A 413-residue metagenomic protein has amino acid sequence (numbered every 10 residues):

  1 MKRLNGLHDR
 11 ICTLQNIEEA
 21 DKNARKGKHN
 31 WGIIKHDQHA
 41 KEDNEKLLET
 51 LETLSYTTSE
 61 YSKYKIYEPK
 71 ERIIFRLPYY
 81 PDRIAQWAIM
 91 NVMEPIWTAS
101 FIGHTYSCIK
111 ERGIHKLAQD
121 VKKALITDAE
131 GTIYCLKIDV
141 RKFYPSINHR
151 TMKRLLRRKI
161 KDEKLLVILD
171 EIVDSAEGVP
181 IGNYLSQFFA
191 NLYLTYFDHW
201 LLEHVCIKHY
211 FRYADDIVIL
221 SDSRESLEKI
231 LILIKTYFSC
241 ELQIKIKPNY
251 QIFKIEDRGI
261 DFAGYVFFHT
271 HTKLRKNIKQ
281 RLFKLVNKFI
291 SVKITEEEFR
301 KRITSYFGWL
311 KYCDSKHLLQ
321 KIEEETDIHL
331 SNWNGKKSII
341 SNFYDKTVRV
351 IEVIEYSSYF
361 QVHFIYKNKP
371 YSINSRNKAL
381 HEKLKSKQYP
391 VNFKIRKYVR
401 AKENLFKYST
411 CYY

Functional and structural regions predicted by a protein language model:
M1-E45: Non-catalytic, polymerase-adjacent accessory regions of viral genome-replication enzymes
R3-L7, M90-N148: Active-site-proximal segment of RNA-dependent polymerases
G27-K35, S59-I84, S100-R112, E171-N191: Short, conserved non-catalytic motifs in the polymerase core
T50, Q119-A214, V218-L233, F253-D257 (+1 more regions): Conserved polymerase palm-domain catalytic core
P78, R83, W87, S175 (+5 more regions): Right-hand nucleic-acid polymerase module
K235-I244: A common structural junction motif
K369-L384: Beta-strand/loop nucleic-acid-binding surfaces
K385-E403: Flexible glycine-rich surface loops and low-complexity tracts that mediate binding to linear polymers
